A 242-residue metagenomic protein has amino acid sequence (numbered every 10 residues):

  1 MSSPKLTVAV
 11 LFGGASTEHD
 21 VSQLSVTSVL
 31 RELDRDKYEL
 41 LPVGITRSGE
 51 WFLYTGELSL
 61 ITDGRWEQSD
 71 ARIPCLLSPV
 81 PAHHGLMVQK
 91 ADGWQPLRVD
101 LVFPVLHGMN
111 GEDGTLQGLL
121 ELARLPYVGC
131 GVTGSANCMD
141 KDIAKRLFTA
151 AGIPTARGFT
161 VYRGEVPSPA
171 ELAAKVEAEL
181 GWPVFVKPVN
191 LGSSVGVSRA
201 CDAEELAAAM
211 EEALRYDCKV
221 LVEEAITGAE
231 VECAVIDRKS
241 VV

Functional and structural regions predicted by a protein language model:
M1-V128, V132-T133, N137-I143, L147-A150 (+1 more regions): ATP-binding N-terminal substructure of ATP-dependent carboxylate-amine bond-forming enzymes
D36, A123, E179-L180, Y216: Structured helix-beta-strand junction loops
L40, P126-Y127, T155, V184 (+1 more regions): Hydrophobic beta-strand scaffold residues
T46-G49, E165, V189-G192, I226-A229 (+1 more regions): Glycine-rich beta-alpha junction loops
L147-T155, E212: Basic phosphate/pyrophosphate-binding loop/patch that engages nucleotide-derived ligands
F148-T149, V176-V197, C218-V231: ATP-grasp fold ATP-binding core
S198-V242: Phosphate-binding site of ATP-dependent enzymes
